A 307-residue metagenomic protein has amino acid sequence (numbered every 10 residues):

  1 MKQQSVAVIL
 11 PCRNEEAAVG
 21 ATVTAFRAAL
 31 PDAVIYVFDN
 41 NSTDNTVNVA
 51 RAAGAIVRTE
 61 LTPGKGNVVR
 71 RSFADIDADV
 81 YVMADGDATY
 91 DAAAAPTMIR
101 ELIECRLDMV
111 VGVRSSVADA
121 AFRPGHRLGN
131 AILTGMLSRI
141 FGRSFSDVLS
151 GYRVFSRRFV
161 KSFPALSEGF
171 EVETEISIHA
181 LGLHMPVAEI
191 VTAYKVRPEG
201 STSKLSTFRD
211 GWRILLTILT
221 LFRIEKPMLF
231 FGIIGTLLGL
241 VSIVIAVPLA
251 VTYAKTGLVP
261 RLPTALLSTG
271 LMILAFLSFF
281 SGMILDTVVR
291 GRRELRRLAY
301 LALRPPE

Functional and structural regions predicted by a protein language model:
M1-K2, S167, V172-E307: Hydrophobic helical membrane-anchoring modules
S5-A7, V34, E175: Cell-envelope/extracellular polymer assembly enzymes that use nucleotide-activated donors
N14-A28: Short, well-formed alpha-helical segments that are part of the catalytic scaffolds of diverse glycosyltransferases
E15-A18, S42, K65, D91: Donor nucleotide-sugar binding loop of glycosyltransferases
V34-Y36, V47-D75: Conserved donor nucleotide-binding strand/loop of the catalytic core
D39-V47, A88: A conserved acidic beta->alpha catalytic loop
L61-D75, A92-F170, T174, K195-W212 (+1 more regions): Acceptor/aglycone-binding surface of glycosyltransferases and processive sugar-polymer synthases
Y81: Short aromatic/hydrophobic "clamp" motif used to bind/position activated sugar donors
